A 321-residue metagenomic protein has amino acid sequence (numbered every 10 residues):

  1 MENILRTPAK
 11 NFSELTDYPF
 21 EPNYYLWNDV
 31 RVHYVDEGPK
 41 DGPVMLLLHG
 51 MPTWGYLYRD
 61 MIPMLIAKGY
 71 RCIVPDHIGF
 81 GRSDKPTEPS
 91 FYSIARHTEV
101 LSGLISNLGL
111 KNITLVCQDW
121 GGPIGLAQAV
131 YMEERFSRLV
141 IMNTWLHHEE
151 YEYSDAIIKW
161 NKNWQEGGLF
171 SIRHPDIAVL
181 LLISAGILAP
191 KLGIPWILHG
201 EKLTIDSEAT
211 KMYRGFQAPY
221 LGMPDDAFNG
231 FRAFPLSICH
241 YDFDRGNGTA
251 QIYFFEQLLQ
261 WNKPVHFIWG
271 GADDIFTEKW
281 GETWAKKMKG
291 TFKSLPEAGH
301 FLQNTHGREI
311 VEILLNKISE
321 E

Functional and structural regions predicted by a protein language model:
E2-F20, V30-V32, V44, L57 (+2 more regions): Flexible "cap/lid" subdomain of the alpha/beta-hydrolase fold that forms the substrate-access gate
N23-W27: Short acidic-hydrophobic surface loop/beta-edge motif
E37-R82: Conserved HGGG/HGGXW glycine-rich cap/lid loop of the alpha/beta-hydrolase fold
G50, D119, N304-T305: Conserved acidic functional residues
M61, Q128, I313-K317: Hydrophobic residues on the short alpha-helix immediately C-terminal to a glycine-rich phosphate/catalytic loop
L101, P235, I310, L314 (+1 more regions): Hydrophobic "lid"/C-terminal helical patch of Rossmann-like NAD(P)-dependent dehydrogenase/epimerase domains
A298-V311: Catalytic histidine-centered segment of alpha/beta-hydrolase-like enzymes
E321: Alpha/beta-hydrolase-fold serine-hydrolase catalytic core, especially in secreted/extracellular enzymes
